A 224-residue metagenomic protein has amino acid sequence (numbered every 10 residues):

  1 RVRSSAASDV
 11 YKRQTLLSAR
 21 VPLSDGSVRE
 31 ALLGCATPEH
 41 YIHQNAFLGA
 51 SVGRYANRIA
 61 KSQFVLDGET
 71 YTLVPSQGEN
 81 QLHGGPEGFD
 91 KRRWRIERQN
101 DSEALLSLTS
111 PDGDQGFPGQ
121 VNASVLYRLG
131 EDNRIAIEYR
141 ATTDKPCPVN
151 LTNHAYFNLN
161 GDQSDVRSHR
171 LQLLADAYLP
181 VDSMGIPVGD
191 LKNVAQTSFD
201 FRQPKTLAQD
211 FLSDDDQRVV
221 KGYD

Functional and structural regions predicted by a protein language model:
R1-A7, Y11: Single conserved hydrophobic/aromatic residue that forms the stacking wall/gate of nucleotide- or nucleobase-binding
S8, L23, D112-G161: Acidic, contiguous internal or C-terminal segments within carbohydrate-active enzymes that form a structured patch used
S8, R29, Y71-L73: Short, isolated positions in well-ordered beta-strands
L17-N45: Active-site-surrounding "flap" and adjacent substrate/cofactor-binding loops of secreted or lumenal enzymes, prototyped
Q44-V65: Short acidic, Pro/Gly- and aromatic-enriched capping/linker segments at domain boundaries
T70, S76-D132: Extended, loop-rich substrate-binding clefts of extracytoplasmic carbohydrate-active enzymes
Q163-D224: Active-site/ligand-binding surface loops and adjacent short beta/alpha elements that line catalytic pockets across
